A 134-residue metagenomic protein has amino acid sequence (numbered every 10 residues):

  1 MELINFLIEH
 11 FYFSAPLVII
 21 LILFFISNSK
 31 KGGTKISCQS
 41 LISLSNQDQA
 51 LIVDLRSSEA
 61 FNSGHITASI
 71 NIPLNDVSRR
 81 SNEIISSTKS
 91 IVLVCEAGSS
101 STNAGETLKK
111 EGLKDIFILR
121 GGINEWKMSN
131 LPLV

Functional and structural regions predicted by a protein language model:
M1-C38, Q47-A50, S58-S90, S99-V134: Rhodanese-like catalytic fold shared by cysteine-dependent sulfurtransferases and DSP/PTP-type phosphatases
L41: Conserved histidine-centered catalytic loops in small-molecule metabolism enzymes
V53: Active-site flanking residues adjacent to catalytic metal/cofactor-binding acidic residues
V94: Short, surface-exposed ligand- or partner-binding patches at beta-edge/loop junctions that are enriched in aromatics
